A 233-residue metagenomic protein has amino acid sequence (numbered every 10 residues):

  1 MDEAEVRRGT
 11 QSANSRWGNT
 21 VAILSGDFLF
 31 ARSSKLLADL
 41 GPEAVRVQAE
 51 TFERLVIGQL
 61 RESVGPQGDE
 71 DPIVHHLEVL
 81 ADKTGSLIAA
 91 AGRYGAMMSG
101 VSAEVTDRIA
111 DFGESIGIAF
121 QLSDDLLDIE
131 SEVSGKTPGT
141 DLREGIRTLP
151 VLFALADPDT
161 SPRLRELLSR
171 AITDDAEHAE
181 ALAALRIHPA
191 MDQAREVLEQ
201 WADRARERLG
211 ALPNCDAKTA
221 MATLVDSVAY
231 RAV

Functional and structural regions predicted by a protein language model:
M1-V233: All-alpha prenyltransferase/terpene-synthase fold signal
